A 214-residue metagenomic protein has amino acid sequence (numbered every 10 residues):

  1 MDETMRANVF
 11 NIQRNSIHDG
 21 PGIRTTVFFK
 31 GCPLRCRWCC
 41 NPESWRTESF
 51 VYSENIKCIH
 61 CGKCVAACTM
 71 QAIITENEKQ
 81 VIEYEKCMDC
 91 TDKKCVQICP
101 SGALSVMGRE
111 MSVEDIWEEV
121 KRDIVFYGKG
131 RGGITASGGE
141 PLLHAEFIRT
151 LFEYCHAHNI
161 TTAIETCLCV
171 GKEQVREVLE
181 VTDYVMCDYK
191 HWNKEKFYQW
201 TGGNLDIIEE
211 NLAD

Functional and structural regions predicted by a protein language model:
M1-R6: Iron-sulfur (Fe-S) cluster-binding modules
V9-K63, V81-D89: N-terminal pre-triad scaffold of radical SAM enzymes
G20-P21, F28, W45-R46, F50-N55 (+1 more regions): N-terminal-biased segments
G22-R24, K79, S101, R131-G133: Short, solvent-exposed beta-strand edge segments and adjacent coil->beta transition regions
K30, C58, C87, E110 (+2 more regions): Short, surface-exposed acidic/glycine-rich loop or hinge patches that mediate macromolecular interfaces
R37-S44, K63-V81, D92-R109: Iron-sulfur cluster-binding cysteine motifs and their immediate structural context in ferredoxin-like electron-transfer
E114-D214: Conserved AdoMet/S-adenosylmethionine-binding subsite of the radical SAM
